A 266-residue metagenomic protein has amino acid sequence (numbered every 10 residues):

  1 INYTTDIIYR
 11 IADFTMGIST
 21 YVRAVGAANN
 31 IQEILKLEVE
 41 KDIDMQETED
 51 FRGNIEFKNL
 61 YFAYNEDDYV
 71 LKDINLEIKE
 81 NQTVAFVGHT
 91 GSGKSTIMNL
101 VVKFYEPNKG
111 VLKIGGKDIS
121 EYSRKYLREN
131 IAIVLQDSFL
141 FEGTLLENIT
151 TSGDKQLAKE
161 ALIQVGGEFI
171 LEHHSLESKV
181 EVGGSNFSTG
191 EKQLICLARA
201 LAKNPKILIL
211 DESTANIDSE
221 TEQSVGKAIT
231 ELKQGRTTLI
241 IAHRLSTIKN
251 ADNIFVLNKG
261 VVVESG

Functional and structural regions predicted by a protein language model:
D6-I34: Cytosolic ends of transmembrane helices, especially the final helix of ABC transmembrane type-1 domains
S19, T48-E49: A general boundary/transition motif marking the beginning of the first structured unit of a protein
E33, E40, T150: Conserved E/DxxT/N motif and adjacent residues on the DHp alpha2 helix of HisKA-family sensor histidine kinases
I43, D50-G266: ABC-type nucleotide-binding domain
